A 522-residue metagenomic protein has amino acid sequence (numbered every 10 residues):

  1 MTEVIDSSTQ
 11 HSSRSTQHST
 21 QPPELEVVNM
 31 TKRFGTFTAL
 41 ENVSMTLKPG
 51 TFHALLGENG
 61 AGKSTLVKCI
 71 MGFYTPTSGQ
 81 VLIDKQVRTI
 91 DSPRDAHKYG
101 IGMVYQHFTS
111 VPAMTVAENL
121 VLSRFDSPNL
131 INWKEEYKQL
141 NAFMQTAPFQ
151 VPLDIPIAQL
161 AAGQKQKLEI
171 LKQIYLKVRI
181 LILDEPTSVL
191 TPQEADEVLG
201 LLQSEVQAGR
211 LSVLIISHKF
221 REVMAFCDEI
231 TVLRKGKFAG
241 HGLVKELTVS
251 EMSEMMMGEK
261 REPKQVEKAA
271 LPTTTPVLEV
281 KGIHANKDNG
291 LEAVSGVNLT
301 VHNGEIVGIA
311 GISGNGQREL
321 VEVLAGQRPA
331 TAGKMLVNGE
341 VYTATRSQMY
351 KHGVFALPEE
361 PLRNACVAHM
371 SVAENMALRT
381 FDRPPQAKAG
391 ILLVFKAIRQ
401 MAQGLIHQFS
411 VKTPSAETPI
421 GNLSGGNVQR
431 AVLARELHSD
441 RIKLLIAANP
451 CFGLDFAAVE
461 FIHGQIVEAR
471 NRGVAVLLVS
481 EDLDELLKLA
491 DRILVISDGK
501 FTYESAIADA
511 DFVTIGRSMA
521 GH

Functional and structural regions predicted by a protein language model:
T2, S7-Q21: Short, basic, low-complexity termini and linkers enriched in Ser/Thr/Gly/Pro that act as targeting/leader peptides
V4-I5, Q21-H522: Glycine-rich phosphate-binding loops of nucleotide-dependent enzymes
